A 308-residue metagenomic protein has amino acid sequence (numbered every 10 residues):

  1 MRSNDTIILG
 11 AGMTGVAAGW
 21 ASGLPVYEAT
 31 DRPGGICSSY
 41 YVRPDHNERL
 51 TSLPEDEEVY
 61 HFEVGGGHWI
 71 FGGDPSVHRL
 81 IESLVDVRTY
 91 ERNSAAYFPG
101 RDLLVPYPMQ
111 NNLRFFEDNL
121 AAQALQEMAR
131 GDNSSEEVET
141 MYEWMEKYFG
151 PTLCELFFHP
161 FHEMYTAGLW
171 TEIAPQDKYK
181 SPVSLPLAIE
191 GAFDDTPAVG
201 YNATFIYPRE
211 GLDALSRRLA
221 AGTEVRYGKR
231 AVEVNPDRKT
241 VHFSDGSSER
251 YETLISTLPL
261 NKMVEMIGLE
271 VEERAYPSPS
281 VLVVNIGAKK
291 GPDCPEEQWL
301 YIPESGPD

Functional and structural regions predicted by a protein language model:
R2-V26: N-terminal Rossmann-like FAD-binding beta1-loop-alpha1 element of flavoenzymes
N4, G67, Y251-E252: Local beta-strand N-terminus motif with an aromatic residue
T14, R32, N261: Conserved Rossmann-like nucleotide-cofactor binding loop
A21-T51: Glycine-rich FAD pyrophosphate-binding loop
H46-S134: Dinucleotide-binding Rossmann-like beta1-alpha1 core, especially the glycine-rich loop that anchors the ADP
L103, N119-K239, R250: Active-site/ligand-binding neighborhood in enzyme catalytic cores
V232-D308: Mid-domain catalytic core of redox enzymes that form a hydrophobic substrate pocket/lid adjacent to a catalytic redox
